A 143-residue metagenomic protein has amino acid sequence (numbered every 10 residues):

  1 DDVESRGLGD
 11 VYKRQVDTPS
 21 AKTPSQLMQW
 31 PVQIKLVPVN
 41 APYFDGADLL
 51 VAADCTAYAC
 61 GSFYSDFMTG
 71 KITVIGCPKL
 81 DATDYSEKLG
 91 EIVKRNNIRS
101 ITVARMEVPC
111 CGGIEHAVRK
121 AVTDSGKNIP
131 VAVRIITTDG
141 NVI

Functional and structural regions predicted by a protein language model:
D1-Y12: Single conserved hydrophobic/aromatic residue that forms the stacking wall/gate of nucleotide- or nucleobase-binding
V16-K88: Conserved mixed alpha/beta catalytic, RNA-binding, or beta-rich assembly cores of soluble enzyme, regulatory
A53-Y58, E107-H116: Local cysteine-cluster metal-coordination motifs and their immediate loop/turn environment, predominantly Fe-S cluster
P78-L80, M106-V108, I136: Short, ordered loop/turn segments at secondary-structure junctions
Y85-N96, K120, D124: Ferredoxin-type iron-sulfur electron-transfer modules in oxidoreductases and energy-metabolism complexes
R95-M106: Immediate flanking context of iron-sulfur cluster ligation sites
G113-H116, V122, G126-I143: Divalent-metal-activated hydrolytic enzyme cores
